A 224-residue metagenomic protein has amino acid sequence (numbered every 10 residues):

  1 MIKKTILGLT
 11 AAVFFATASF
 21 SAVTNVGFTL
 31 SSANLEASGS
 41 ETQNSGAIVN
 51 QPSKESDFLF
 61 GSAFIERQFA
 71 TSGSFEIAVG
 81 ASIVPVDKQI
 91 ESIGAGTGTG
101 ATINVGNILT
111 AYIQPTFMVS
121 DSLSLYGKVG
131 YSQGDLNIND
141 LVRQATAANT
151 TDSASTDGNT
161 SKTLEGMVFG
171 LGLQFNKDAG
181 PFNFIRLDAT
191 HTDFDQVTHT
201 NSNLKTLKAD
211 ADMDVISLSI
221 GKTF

Functional and structural regions predicted by a protein language model:
T5, T10, A18-F224: Gram-negative outer-membrane beta-barrel domains
